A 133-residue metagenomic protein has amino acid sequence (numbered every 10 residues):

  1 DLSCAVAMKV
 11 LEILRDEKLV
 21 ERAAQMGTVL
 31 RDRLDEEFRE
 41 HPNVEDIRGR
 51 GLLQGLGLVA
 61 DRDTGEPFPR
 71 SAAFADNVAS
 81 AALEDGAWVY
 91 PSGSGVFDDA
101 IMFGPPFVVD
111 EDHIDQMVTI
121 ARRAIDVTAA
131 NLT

Functional and structural regions predicted by a protein language model:
D1-T133: Conserved N-terminal phosphate-binding loop of PLP-dependent enzymes in the Aspartate aminotransferase
